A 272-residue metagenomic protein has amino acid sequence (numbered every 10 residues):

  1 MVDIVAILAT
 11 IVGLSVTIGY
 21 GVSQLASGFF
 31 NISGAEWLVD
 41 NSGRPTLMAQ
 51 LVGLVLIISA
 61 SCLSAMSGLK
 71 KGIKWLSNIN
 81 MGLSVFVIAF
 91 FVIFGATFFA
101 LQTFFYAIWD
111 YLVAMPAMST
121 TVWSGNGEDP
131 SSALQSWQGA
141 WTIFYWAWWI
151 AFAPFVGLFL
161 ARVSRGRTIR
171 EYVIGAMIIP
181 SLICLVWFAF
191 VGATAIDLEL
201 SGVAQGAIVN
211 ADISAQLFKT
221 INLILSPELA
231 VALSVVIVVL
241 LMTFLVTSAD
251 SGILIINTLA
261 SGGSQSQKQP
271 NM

Functional and structural regions predicted by a protein language model:
M1-S15, K268: Loop-to-transmembrane boundary segments
A9-R167, I174, I179-L240: Membrane-embedded translocation segments of transport machinery
G19-V22, A26, V246-N257: Membrane-embedded alpha-helices of multi-pass transport/permease systems
G68-G72, A161-R170, A249-N271: Alpha-helical transmembrane segments
